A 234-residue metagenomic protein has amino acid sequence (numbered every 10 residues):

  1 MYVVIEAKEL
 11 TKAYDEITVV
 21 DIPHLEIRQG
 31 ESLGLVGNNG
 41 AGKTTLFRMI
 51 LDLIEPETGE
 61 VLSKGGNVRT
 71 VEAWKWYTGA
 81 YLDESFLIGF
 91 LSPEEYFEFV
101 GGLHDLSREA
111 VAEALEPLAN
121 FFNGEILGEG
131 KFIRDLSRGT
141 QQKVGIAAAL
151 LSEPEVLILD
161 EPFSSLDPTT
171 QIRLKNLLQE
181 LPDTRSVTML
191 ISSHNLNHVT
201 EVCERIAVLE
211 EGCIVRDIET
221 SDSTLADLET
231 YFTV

Functional and structural regions predicted by a protein language model:
V36-N38: The feature captures the beta-strand-to-loop junction immediately N-terminal to the Walker
L51: Helix-to-loop junction immediately C-terminal to a conserved catalytic motif
G59-W74, R216: Conserved ABC transporter NBD signature motif
L157-E161: Catalytic Walker B motif of ABC-type/P-loop ATPase nucleotide-binding domains
P168-T170: Helix N-cap at the start of a conserved alpha-helix in ABC-type nucleotide-binding domains
S192-H194: H-loop/switch region of ABC-family ATPase nucleotide-binding domains
